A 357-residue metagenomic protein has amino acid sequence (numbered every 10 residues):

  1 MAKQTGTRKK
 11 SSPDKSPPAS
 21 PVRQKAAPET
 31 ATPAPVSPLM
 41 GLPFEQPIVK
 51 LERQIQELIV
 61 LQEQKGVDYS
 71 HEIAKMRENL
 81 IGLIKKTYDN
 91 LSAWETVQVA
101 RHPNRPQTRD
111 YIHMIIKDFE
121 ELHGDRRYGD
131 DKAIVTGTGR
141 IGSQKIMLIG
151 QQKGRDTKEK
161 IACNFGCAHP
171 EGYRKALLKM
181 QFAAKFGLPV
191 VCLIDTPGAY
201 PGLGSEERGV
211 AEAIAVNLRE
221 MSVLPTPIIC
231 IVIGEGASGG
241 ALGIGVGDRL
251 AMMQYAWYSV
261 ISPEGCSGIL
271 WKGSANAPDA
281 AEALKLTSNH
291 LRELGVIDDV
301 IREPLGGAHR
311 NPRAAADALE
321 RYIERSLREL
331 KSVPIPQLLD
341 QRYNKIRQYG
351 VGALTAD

Functional and structural regions predicted by a protein language model:
A2-K145, R313-D357: Intrinsically disordered, low-complexity segments enriched in small/flexible residues
A26, I194-E324, R328, S332: Conserved catalytic cores of soluble enzyme domains, especially glycine-rich substrate-binding beta-alpha loops
P43, R126-G129, G137-R140, Q181 (+3 more regions): Replace "in large, NTP-powered and nucleic-acid-processing enzymes" with "in large, NTP-powered factors and other
L51, S92, L148, D195 (+3 more regions): Terminal peptide-recognition signature
Y69-E72, G172-R174, C266: Short, motif-level signal for alpha-helix interfacial/capping segments enriched in acidic residues and aromatics/proline
K85, D89, D118, L122 (+4 more regions): Glycine-rich beta-alpha loop segments
Q98, T138-R140, K145-I149, V191-L193 (+4 more regions): Structured core elements
P106-T108, D156-K158, Y200-G202: Short active-site-adjacent helix-start/loop capping segments
